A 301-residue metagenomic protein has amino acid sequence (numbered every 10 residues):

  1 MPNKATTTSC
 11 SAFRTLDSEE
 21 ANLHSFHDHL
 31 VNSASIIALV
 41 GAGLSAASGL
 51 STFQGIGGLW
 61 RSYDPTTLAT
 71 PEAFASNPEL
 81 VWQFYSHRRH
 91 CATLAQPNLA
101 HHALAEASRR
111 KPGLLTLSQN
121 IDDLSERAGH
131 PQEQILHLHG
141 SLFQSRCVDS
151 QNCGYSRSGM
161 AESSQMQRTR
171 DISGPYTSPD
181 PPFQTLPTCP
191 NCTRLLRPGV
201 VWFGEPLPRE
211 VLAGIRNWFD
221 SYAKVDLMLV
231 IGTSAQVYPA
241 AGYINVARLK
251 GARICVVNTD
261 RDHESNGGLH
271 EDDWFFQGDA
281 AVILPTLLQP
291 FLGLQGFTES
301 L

Functional and structural regions predicted by a protein language model:
M1-L301: Conserved catalytic alpha/beta core of Sir2/sirtuin-type deacylases, generalized to analogous enzyme cores that bind
